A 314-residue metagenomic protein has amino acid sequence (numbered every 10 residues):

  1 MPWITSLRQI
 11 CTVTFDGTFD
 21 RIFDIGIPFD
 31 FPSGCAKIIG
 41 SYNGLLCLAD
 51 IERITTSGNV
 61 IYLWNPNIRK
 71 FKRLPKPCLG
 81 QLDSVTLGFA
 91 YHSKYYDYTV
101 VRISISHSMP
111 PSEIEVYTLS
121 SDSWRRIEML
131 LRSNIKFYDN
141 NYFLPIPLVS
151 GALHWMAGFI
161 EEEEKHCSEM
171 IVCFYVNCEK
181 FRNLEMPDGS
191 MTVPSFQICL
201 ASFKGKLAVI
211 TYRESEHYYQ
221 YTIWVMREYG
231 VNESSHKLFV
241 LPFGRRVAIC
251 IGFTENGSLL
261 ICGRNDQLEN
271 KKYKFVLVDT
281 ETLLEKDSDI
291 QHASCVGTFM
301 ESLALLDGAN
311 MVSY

Functional and structural regions predicted by a protein language model:
M1-Y314: N-terminal entry/capping and adjacent linker segments that precede and initiate structured domains
